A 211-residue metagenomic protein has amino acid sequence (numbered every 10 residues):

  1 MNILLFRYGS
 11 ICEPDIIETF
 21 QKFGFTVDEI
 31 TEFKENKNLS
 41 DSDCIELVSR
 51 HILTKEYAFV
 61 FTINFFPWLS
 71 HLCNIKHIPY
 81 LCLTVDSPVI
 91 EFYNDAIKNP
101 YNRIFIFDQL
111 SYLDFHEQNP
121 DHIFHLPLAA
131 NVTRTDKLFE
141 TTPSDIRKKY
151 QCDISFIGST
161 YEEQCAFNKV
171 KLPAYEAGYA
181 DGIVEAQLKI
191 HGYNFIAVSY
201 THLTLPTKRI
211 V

Functional and structural regions predicted by a protein language model:
M1-H77: N-terminal pre-catalytic "stem/leader" segment of glycosyltransferase-like enzymes
S10, Y161, I210: Short, glycine/serine-rich, charged loops/turns that create anion-binding and catalytic segments at active sites
T31, I63, T84, L126-P127 (+1 more regions): Short loop/turn and capping residues at structural boundaries
C73, F115-H116, V211: Hydrophobic packing residues within well-ordered alpha-helices of enzyme cores
H77-Y200: Catalytic core of nucleotide-activated saccharide and alditol-phosphate transferases
I154, I210-V211: Hydrophobic aliphatic residue packing
T201-T207: Conserved small/polar residues in nucleotide/adenosyl-binding loops
